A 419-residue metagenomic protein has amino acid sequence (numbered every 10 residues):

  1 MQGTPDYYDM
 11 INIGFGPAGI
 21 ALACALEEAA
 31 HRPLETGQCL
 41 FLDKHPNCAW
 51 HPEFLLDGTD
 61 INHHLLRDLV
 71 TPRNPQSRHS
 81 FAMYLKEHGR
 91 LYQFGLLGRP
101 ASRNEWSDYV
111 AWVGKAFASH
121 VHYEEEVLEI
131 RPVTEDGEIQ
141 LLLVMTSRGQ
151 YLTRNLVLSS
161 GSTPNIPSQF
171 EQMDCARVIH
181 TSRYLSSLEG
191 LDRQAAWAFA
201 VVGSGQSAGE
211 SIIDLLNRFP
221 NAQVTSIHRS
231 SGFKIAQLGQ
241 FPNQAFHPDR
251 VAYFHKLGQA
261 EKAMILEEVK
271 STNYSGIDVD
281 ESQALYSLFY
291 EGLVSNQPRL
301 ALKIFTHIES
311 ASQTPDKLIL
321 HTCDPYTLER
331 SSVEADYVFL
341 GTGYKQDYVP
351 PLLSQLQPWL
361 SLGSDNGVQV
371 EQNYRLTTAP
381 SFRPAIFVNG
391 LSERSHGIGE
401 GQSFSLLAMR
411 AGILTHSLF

Functional and structural regions predicted by a protein language model:
M1-P46, G95-Q206, E210-S231, I235-F419: Flavin (primarily FAD) cofactor-binding/catalytic cores of flavoenzymes
P33, D57-L69, H180, D324: Short, solvent-exposed coil/turn linker segments
N47-A49, P72: Charge- and polar-rich, low-complexity intrinsically disordered segments of small proteins and propeptides that act as
W50, F81-Y84, W112: Tryptophan-centered motif/residue detector
W50-G58: N-terminal beta-loop-helix "entrance" segment that forms/cooperates in small-molecule cofactor or anionic ligand
E53, N74, F94-L97: A short alpha-helix-loop-beta-strand transition element characteristic of N-terminal alpha/beta dinucleotide-binding
T59-Y92, R250-L257, E261: Flavin (FAD/FMN) cofactor-binding and adjacent substrate-gating region of FAD-dependent oxidoreductase domains
